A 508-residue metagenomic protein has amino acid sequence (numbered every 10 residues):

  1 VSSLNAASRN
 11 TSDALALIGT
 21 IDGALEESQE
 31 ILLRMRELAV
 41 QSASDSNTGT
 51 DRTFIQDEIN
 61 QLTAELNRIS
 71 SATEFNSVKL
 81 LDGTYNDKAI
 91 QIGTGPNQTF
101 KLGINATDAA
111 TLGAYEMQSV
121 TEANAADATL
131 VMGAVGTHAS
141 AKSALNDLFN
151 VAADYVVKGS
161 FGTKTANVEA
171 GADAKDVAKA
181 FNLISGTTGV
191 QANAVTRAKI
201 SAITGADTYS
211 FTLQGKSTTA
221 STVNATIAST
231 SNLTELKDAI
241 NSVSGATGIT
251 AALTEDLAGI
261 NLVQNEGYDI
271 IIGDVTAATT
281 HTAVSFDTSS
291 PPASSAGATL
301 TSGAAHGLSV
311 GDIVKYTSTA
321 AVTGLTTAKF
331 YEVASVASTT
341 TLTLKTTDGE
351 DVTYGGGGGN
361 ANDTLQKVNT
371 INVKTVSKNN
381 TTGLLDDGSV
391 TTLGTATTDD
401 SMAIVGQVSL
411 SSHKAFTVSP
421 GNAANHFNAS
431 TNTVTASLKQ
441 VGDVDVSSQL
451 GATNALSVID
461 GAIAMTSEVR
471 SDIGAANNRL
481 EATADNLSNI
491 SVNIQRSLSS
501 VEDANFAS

Functional and structural regions predicted by a protein language model:
V1-S290, A296-T299, G311, D348-G349 (+2 more regions): Primary detection of the long, small/polar-rich alpha-helical "axial" segments characteristic of bacterial flagellar
A283-K329, A334-K345: Autoprocessing Asn-cyclization modules and mimics
H306, D363-Q366: Histidine-centered active-site/metal-ligand motif
T317, G355, N360-N362: Basic helix-extension-helix modules of the SAP/HeH family
